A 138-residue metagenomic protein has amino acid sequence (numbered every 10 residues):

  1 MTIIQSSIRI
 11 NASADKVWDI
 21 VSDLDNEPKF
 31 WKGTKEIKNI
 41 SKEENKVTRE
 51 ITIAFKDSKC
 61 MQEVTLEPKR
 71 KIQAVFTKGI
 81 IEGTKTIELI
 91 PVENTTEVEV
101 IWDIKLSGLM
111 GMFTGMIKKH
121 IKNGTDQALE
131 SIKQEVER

Functional and structural regions predicted by a protein language model:
M1-E44: Hydrophobic ligand-binding cavity/cleft-lining segments
T2, C60-M61, D103-I104: Short, flexible segments with low predicted structural confidence
R9-S13, T52-A54, T65-E67, T77 (+2 more regions): Solvent-exposed residues in well-ordered beta-strands and their adjoining turns, especially edge/terminal strands
A12, Q73, G115-M116: Short, contiguous strand/loop micro-motifs
S13-D19, I121-G124, A128: Short amphipathic alpha-helical segments
P28, K38-T84, E97, Q127-R138: Glycine-rich portal/gate segments that line the openings of hydrophobic small-molecule binding cavities
G33, C60, N94: Residue-level signal for beta-strand positions within conserved beta-sheet cores that form or flank
T77-N123, Q127, Q134, R138: Beta-strand/loop substructures that line and gate deep hydrophobic ligand-binding cavities in soluble
